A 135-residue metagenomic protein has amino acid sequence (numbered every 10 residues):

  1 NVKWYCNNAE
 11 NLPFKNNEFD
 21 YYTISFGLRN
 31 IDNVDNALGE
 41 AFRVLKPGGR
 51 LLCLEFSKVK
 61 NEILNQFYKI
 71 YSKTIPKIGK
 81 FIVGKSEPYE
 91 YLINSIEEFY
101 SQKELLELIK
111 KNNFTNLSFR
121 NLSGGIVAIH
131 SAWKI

Functional and structural regions predicted by a protein language model:
C6-N7, N121: Short loop/edge segments at beta-strand edges and connector loops that shape dinucleotide/nucleotide cofactor-binding
N7-Y22: A short acidic, Gly/Pro-enriched loop at the edge of an enzyme's catalytic core that lines a small-molecule cofactor
D20-V34, S57: A short SAM/SAH-binding and catalytic strip from SAM-dependent methyltransferases
D32, K46, K134: Short conserved AdoMet
D35-R50: A short glycine-rich, Lys/Arg-flanked "PGG" loop and its adjoining helix->strand segment in the class I
K58-L108, N112, S118: C-terminal alpha-helical "lid/dimerization" subdomain adjacent to the S-adenosyl-L-methionine
L106, K110-I135: Core SAM-dependent methyltransferase catalytic element
